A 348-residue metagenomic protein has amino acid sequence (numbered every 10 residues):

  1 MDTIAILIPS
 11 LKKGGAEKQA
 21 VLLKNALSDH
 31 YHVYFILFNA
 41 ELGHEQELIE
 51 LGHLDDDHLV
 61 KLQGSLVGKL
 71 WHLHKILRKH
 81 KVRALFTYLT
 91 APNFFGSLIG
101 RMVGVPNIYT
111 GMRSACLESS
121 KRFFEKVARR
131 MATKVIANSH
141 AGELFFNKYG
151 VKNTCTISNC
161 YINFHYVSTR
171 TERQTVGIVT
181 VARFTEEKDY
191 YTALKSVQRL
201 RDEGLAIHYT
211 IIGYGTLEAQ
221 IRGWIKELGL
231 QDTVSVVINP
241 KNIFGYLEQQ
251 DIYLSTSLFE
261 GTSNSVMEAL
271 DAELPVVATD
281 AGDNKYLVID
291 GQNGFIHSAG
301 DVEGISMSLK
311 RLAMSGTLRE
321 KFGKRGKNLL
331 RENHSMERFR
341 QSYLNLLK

Functional and structural regions predicted by a protein language model:
I6-S65, T216: N-terminal strand-loop element at the rim of the active site of nucleotide-sugar-dependent glycosyltransferases
G14-L22, V176, R183-L205, T216-G223 (+2 more regions): A conserved mid-protein helix/loop that constitutes part of the nucleotide-sugar donor-binding site
T87-F95, M112: Short His-centered aromatic/hydrophobic patch
N107-H140, L144-Y149: A conserved, positively charged/aromatic
N239, L258: Aromatic "clamp/platform" in nucleotide-sugar-dependent glycosyltransferases that forms part of the donor/acceptor
P275-A278, V288: Short hydrophobic beta-strand element within catalytic cores of glycosyltransferases and related nucleotide-activated
D290-G291, F295-V302, R311-T317: Conserved acidic donor-binding segment of nucleotide-sugar-dependent glycosyltransferases
G304, R311, L318-N333, F339-N345: A short, well-ordered alpha-helix in the C-terminal region of glycosyltransferases
